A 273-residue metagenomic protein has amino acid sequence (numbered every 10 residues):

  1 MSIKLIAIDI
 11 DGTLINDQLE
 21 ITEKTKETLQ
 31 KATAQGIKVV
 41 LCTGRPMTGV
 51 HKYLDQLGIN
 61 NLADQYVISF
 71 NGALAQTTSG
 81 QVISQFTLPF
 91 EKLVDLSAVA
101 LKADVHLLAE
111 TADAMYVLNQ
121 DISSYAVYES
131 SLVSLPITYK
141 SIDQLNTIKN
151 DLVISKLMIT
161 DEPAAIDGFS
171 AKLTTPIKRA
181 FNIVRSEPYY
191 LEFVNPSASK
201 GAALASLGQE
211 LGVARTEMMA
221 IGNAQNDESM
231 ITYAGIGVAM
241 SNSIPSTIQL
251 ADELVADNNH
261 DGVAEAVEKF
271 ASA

Functional and structural regions predicted by a protein language model:
M1-L5, T22, E192-A273: Mg2+-dependent phosphoryl-transfer enzymes with acidic/Ser/Thr/Gly-rich catalytic loops
K4-L19: Asp-based phosphoryl-transfer active-site loop
E23-S123: Active-site phosphate-binding/coordination module
T25, V50-L54, F169, L173 (+3 more regions): Hydrophobic packing residues within well-ordered alpha-helices of enzyme cores
G36-V40, D64-Q65, K156, T216-E217 (+1 more regions): Short active-site oxyanion
L57, A63, N71, P176-R179 (+2 more regions): Short, structured coil segments at secondary-structure junctions
V99, A103-I221: Conserved acidic, metal-coordinating active-site core of Asp-based, Mg2+-dependent phosphoryl-transfer enzymes
